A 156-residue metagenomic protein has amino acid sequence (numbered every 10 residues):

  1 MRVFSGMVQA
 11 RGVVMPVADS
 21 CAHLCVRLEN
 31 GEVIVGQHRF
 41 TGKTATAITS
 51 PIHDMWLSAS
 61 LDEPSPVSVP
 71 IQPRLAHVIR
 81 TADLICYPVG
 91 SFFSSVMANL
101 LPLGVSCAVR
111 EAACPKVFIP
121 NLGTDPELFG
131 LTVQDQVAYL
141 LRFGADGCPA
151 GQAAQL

Functional and structural regions predicted by a protein language model:
M1-H53: Electropositive, gly/pro-rich neighborhoods at or near active sites that engage anionic ligands
S58-A76, L101: Active-site glycine-rich loop that binds ribose-phosphate moieties when present
A82: An anion/phosphate-binding loop that grips the pyrophosphate of nucleotide cofactors and donors
C86-P88, V117-I119: Structural motif
F92-P102: Glycine/threonine-rich flexible loop motifs
L100-R110: Histidine-anchored nucleotide/phosphate-binding helix
E111-K116: A short helix->loop->beta-strand "cap" motif at the edges of active sites that frequently abuts
G130-L156: C-terminal functional extensions of proteins
